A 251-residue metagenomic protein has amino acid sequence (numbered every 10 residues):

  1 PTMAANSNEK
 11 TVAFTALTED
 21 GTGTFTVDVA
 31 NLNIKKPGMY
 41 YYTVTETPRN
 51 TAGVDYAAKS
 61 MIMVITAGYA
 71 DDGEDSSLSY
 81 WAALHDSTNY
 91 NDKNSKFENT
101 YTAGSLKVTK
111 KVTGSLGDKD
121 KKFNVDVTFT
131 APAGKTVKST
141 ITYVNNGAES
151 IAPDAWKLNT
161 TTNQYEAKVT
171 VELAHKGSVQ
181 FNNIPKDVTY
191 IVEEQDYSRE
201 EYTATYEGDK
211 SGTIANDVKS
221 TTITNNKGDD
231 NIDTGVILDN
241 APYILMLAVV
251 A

Functional and structural regions predicted by a protein language model:
P1-A251: Solvent-exposed loop/turn and edge beta-strand elements of beta-rich ligand-binding domains
